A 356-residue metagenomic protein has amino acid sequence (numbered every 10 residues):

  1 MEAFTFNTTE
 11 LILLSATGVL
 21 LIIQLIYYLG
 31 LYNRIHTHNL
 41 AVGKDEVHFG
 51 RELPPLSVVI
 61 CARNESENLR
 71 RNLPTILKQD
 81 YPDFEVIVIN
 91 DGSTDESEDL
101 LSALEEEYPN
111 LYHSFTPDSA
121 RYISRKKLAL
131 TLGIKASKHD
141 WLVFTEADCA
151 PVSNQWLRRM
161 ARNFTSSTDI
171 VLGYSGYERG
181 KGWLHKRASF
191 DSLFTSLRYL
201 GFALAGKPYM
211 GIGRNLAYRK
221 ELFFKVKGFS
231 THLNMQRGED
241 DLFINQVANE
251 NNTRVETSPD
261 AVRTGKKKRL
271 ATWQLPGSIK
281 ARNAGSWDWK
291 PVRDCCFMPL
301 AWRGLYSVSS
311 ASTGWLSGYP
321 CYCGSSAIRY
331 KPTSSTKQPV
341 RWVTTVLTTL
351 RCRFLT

Functional and structural regions predicted by a protein language model:
M1-F49, S312, I328-T336: N-terminal membrane-anchoring/stem segments of glycan-assembly enzymes
T37-G43, E65-K78: Short, well-formed alpha-helical segments that are part of the catalytic scaffolds of diverse glycosyltransferases
P54-S57, E85: Cell-envelope/extracellular polymer assembly enzymes that use nucleotide-activated donors
L73-A120: Acidic donor-binding segment of Leloir-type glycosyltransferases
E96, E146-R162: Acidic donor-binding/catalytic loop of UDP-sugar-dependent glycosyltransferases, especially processive GT2
L130, L142: Short aromatic/hydrophobic "clamp" motif used to bind/position activated sugar donors
F164, T168-T195, E221-P291: Catalytic donor/gating beta->alpha subdomain of glycosyltransferases that bind UDP-sugars
C295-T356: Membrane-embedded multi-pass helical conduit in multi-pass membrane proteins, especially envelope-biosynthetic
